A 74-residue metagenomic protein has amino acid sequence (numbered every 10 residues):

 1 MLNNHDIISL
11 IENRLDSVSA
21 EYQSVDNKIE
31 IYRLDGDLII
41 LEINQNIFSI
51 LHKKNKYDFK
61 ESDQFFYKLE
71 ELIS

Functional and structural regions predicted by a protein language model:
M1-R33, K53-Y67, E71-S74: Negatively charged, low-complexity tracts enriched in Asp/Glu with abundant Ser/Thr
D37-H52: Short aromatic-glycine-(Arg/Gly/Cys) micro-motifs in beta-strand/loop hairpins
